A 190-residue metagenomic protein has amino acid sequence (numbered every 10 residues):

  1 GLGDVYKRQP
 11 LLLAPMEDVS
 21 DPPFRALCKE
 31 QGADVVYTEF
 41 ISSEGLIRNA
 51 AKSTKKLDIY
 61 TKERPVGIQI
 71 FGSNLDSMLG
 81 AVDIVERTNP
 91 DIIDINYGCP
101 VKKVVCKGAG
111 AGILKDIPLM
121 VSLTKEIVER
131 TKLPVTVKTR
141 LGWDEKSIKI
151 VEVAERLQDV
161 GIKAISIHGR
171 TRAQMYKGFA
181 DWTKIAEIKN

Functional and structural regions predicted by a protein language model:
G1-Y6: Short, small-residue-biased leader/transition segments that mark boundaries at the very start of proteins
K7-R8, K62: A short, polar/charged loop/turn motif at coil->beta-strand junctions and beta-hairpin connectors
L11-P15: Short, hydrophobic/glycine-enriched beta-strand segments
M16-D91: Glycine-rich, positively charged N-terminal anion/phosphate-binding segment
L79-I93, Y97-A109, P118-N190: Alpha/beta enzyme core
L114: Aromatic- and acidic-residue-enriched carbohydrate-binding clefts of CAZyme catalytic domains
